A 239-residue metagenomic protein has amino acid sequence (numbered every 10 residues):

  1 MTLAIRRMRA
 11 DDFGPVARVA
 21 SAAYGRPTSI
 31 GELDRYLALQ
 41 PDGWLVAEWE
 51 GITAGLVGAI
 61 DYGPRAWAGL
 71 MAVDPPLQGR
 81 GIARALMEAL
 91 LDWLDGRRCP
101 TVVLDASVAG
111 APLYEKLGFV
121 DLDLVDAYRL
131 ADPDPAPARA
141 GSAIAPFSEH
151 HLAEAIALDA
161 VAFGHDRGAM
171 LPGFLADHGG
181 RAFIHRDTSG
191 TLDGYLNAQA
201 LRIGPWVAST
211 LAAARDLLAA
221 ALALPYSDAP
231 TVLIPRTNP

Functional and structural regions predicted by a protein language model:
M1-E32, E48, T53, W67 (+2 more regions): Short amphipathic alpha-helix that is part of the acyltransferase structural core
M1-T2, R9, R35, D42-G43 (+6 more regions): Intrinsically disordered, low-complexity, positively biased terminal segments
M87, C99-D105, L124-A131: Glycine/small-residue-rich loop that forms an oxyanion/phosphate-binding "nest" at active or ligand-binding sites
L113-F119: Conserved active-site tyrosine of GNAT-family acetyltransferases
